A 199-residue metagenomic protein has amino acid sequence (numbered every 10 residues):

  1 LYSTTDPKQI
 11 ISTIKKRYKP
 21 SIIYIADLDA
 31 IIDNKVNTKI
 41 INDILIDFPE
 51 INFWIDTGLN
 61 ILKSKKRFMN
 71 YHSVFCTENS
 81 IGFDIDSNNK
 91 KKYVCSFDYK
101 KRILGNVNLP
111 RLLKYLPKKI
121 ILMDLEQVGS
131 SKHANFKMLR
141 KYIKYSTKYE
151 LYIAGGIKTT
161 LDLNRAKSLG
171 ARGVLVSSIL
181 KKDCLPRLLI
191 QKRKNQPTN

Functional and structural regions predicted by a protein language model:
L1-P49, K66, C95-A134, K158: Conserved N-terminal beta1-alpha1 strand-loop-helix module at the mouth
L1-T4, C76, D84-D86, K90-K100 (+4 more regions): Active-site pocket-lining/capping segments in soluble small-molecule metabolic enzymes
K19, F48-E50, K66-V74, N88-V94 (+3 more regions): Glycine-enriched alpha-helix->loop->beta-strand junction motifs that scaffold or abut catalytic
I23-I25, F53-T57, S73-F75, Y93-F97 (+3 more regions): Hydrophobic faces of well-ordered beta-strands that scaffold small-molecule active sites in alpha/beta enzyme cores
I31-F53, R140, E150-L151, A171-S178: Short, electropositive alpha-helical surface patch
I41-N42, K91-K92, P110-L113, M138-R140 (+2 more regions): Short, hinge-like loop/turn segments at secondary-structure boundaries
L59-L62, N70-I85, D124-G129, G156-L189: Glycine-rich phosphate-binding active-site loops on the catalytic face of alpha/beta enzymes
